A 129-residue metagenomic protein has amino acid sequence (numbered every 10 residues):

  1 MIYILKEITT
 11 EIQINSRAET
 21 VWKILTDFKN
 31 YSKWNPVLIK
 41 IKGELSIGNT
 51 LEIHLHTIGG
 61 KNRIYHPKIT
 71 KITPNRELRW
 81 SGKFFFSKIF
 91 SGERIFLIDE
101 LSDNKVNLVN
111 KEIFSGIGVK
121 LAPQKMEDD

Functional and structural regions predicted by a protein language model:
M1-S46, N107: Hydrophobic ligand-binding cavity/cleft-lining segments
E7-T9, N62-P67, F90-R94: Short, surface-exposed coil-to-beta transition loops
E11-N15, K68, L97, I113: Generic structural detector for well-ordered beta-strands
W22, K33, K61-R63, F90 (+1 more regions): Short acidic, gly/pro-rich beta-turn/loop elements at beta-sheet edges and active-site/ligand-binding grooves
V37, T57, F114: Flexible, active-site-proximal loop/turn residues at the rims of small-molecule/cofactor binding pockets and catalytic
K42-S87, D103, V109: Glycine-rich portal/gate segments that line the openings of hydrophobic small-molecule binding cavities
F84-D129: Beta-strand/loop substructures that line and gate deep hydrophobic ligand-binding cavities in soluble
